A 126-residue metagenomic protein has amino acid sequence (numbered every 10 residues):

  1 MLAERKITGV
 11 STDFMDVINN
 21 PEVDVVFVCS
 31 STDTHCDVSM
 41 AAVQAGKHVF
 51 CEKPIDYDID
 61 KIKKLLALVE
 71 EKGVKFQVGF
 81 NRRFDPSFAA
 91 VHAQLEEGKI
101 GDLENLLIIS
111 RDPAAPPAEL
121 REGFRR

Functional and structural regions predicted by a protein language model:
M1-L2: Short alpha-helix adjacent to the SAM-binding motif of class I
R5-L68: Beta-loop-alpha module in the N-terminal Rossmann-like domain of NAD(P)-dependent dehydrogenases, especially those
T32, Q44, G79-F80, I108: Short alpha-helical segments used as structural interaction elements across diverse proteins
H35, K75, E122-R125: A general structural signal for short secondary-structure boundary/capping elements
K53-P54, F80-R82: Output/docking surface of receiver
K64-N81, G101-L107: Rossmann-fold dehydrogenase core element
R82-R126: Predominantly a Rossmann-like dinucleotide-binding segment in NAD(P)-dependent oxidoreductases
